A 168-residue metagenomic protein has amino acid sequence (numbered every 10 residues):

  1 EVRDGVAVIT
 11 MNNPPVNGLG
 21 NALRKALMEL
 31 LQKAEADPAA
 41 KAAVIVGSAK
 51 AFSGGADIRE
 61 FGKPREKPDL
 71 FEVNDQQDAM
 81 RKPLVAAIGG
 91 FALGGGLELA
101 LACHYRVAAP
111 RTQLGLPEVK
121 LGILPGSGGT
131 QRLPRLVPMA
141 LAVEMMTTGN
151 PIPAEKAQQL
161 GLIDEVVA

Functional and structural regions predicted by a protein language model:
E1-M11, E98, M146-A168: Amphipathic alpha-helical segments at domain termini/boundaries
E1-S48, G62-P64, D75: Conserved CoA-thioester-binding segment of acyl-CoA-metabolizing enzymes
I9, A26-L27, I45, D57 (+4 more regions): Terminal peptide-recognition signature
A42, A51, Y105, D164-E165: Residues at the N-termini of beta-strands
V46-A79, A92, K120-I123: Glycine- (often His-adjacent) and acidic-residue-rich active-site loop that binds/positions the CoA thioester
Q77-L121, P125: Glycine-rich beta-to-alpha active-site loop
T130-A140: Hydrophobic, secondary-structure "cap" segments at the distal end of domains
